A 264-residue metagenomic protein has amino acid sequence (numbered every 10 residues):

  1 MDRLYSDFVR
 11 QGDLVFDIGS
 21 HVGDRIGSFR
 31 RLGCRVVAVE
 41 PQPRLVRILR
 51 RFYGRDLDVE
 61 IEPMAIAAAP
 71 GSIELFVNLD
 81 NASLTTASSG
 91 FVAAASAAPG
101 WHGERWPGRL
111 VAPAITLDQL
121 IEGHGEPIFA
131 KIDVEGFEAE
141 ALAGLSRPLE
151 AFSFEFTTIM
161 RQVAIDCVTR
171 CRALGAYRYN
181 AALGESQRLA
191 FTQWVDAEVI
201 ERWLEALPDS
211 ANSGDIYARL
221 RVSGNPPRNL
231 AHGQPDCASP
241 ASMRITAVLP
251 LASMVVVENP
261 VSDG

Functional and structural regions predicted by a protein language model:
M1-G264: Phosphate/nucleotide-binding beta-alpha loop and adjacent structural elements of enzyme active sites
